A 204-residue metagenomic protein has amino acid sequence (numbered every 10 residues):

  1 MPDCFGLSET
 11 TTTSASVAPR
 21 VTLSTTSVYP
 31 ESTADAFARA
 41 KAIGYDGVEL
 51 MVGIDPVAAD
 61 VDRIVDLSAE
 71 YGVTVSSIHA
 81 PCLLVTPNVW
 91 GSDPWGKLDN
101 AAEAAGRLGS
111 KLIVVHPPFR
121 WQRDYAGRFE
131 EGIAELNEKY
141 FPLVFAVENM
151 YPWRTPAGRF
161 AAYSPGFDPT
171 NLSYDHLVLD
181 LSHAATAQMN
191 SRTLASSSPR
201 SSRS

Functional and structural regions predicted by a protein language model:
P2-G106, S110, H176: N-terminal pre-domain/capping segments
A18-P30, G127-L136, S191-S204: A short, hydrophobic/aromatic-rich structural module that often spans a beta strand with its adjoining loop
S27-Y29, V52-P56, A80-L84, P117-W121 (+2 more regions): Active-site-proximal loop/turn and secondary-structure-junction residues that shape catalytic pockets, frequently
T33, V57, Y125-A126, A187: Alpha-helix N-cap/helix-start motif
V48, L136-S204: Acidic/histidine-rich catalytic cores of soluble enzymes
V61-R63, G91-D99, A126-I133, R159-G166 (+1 more regions): Charged helix-capping and loop-helix junction motifs
L67-P81, G132-P142, P169-L172: Alpha-helix-loop-beta-strand connector modules within alpha/beta enzyme cores
A105-D124: Active-site groove signature of glycoside hydrolases
